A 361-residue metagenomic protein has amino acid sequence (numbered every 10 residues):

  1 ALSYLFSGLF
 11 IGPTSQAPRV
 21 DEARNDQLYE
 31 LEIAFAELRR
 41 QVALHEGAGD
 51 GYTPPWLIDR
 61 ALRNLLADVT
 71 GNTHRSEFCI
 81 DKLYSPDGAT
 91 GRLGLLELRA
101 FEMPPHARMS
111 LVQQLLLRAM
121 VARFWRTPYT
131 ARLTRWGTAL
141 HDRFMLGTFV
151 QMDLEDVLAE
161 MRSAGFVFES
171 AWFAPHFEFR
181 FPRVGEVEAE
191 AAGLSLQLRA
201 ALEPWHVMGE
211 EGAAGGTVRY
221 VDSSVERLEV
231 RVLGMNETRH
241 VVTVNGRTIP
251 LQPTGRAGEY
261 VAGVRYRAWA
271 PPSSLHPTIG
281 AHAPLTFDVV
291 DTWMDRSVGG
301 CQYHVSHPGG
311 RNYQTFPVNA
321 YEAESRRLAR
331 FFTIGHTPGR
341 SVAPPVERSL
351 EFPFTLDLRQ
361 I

Functional and structural regions predicted by a protein language model:
A1-I361: C-terminal accessory/tail domains of diverse enzymes
